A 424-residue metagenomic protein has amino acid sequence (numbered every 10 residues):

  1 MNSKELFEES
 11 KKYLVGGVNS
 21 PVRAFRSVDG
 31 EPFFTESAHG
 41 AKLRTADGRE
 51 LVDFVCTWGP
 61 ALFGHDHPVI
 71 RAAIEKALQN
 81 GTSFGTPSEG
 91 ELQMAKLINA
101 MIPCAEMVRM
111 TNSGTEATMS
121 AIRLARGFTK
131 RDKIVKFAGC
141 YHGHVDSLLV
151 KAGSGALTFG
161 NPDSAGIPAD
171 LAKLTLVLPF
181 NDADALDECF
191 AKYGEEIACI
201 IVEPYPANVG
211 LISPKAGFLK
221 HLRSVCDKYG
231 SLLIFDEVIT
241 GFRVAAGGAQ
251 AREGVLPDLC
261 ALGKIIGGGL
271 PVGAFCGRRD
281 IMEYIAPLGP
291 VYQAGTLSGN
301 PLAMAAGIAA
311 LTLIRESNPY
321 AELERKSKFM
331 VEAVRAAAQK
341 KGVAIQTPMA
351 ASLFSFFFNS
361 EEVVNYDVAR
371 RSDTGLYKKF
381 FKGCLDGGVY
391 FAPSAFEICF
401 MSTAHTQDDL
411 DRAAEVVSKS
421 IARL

Functional and structural regions predicted by a protein language model:
M1-L424: Conserved N-terminal phosphate-binding loop of PLP-dependent enzymes in the Aspartate aminotransferase
